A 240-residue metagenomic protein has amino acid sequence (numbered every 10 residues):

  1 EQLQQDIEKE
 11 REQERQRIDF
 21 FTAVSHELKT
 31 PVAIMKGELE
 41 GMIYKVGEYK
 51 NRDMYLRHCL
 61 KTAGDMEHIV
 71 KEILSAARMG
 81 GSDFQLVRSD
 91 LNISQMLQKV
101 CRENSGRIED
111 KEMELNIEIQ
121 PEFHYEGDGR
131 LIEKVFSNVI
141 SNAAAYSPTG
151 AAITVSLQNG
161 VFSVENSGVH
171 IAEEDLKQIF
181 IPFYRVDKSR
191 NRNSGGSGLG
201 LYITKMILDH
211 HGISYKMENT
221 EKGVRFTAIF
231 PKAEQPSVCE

Functional and structural regions predicted by a protein language model:
E8-G41: Primarily the dimerization/phosphotransfer
K61-H68: Short alpha-helical segment of the dimerization/phosphotransfer core of two-component systems
G81-L86, H124-G127: Conserved micro-motifs of the catalytic ATP-binding
R107-N116: Short conserved segments within the C-terminal catalytic ATPase subdomain
A143-A144: Short helix-loop "hinge" at the ATP-lid/N-box region of the Bergerat-fold HATPase_c
I171-R185: Short conserved segment of the HATPase_c
G212-E218: Glycine-rich ATP-binding loops of the HATPase_c
